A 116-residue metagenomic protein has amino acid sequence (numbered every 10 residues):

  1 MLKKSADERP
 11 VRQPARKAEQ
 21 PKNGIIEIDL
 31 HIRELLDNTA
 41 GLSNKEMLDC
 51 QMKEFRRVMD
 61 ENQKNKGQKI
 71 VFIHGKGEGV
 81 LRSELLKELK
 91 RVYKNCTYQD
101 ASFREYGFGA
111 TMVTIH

Functional and structural regions predicted by a protein language model:
M1-V71, K76-H116: Long, charged, low-complexity intrinsically disordered regions
